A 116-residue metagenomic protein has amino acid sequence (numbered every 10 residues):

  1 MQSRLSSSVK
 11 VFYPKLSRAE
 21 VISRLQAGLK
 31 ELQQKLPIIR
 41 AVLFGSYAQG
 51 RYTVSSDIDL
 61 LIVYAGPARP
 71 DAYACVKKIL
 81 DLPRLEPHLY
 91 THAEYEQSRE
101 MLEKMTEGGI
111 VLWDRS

Functional and structural regions predicted by a protein language model:
M1-I39, Q49-S55, Y64-S116: Catalytic core of pol beta-like nucleotidyltransferases
F44-S46: Glycine-rich beta-strand-to-loop/alpha-helix junction loops that act as flexible
